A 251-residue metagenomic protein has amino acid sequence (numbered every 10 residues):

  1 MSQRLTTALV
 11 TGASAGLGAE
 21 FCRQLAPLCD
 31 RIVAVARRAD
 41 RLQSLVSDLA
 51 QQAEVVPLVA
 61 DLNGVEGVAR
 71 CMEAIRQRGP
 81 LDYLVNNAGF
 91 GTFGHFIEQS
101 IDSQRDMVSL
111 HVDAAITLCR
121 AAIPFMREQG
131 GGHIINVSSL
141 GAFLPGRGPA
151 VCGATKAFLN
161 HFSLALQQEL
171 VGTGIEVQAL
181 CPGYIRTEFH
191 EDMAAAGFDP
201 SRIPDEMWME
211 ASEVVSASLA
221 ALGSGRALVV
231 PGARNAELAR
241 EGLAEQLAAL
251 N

Functional and structural regions predicted by a protein language model:
S14-A15: Conserved glycine-rich cofactor-binding loop
C29-S44: Conserved glycine-rich Rossmann-like NAD(P)H-binding loop of the short-chain dehydrogenase/reductase
N87-T92: Conserved NAD(P)H cofactor-binding loop of Rossmann-fold oxidoreductase domains
H95-I97, S103-V108: Substrate-binding pocket helix/loop in short-chain dehydrogenase/reductase
C119, T155: Active-site helix of classical SDR
S139: Residue(s) in the substrate-gating loop at a strand-loop-helix junction that position the organic substrate next
A179, D199-L238: C-terminal helical subdomain
